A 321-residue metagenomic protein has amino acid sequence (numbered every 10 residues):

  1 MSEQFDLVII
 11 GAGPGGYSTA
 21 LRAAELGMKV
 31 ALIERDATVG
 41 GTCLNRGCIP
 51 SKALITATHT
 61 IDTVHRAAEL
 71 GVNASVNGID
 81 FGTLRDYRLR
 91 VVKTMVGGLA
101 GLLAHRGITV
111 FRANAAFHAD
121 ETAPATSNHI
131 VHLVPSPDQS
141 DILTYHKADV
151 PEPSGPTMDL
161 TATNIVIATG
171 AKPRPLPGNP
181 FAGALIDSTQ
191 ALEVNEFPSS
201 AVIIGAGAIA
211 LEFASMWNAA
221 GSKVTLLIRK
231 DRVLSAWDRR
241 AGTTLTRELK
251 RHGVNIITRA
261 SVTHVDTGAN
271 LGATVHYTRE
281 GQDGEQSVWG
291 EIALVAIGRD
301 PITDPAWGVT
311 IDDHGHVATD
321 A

Functional and structural regions predicted by a protein language model:
S2-F5, R22-M28, E34-F197, K230-L234 (+5 more regions): Glycine-rich flavin
S2-G13, F197-G207: Beta1/beta-strand and adjacent pyrophosphate-binding region of the FAD-binding site in flavoprotein oxidoreductases
D6-L32, A210-N218: N-terminal Rossmann-like FAD-binding beta1-loop-alpha1 element of flavoenzymes
G11, I167-T169, S188, I204 (+2 more regions): Short, well-ordered coil/turn residues at beta-beta hairpins and beta-strand->alpha-helix junctions within
G27, G221-K223, G253: Glycine-centered short loops/turns at secondary-structure junctions
A162-N164, A168-R174, G290-T303: Glycine-/small-residue-rich beta->alpha transition segments that form the dinucleotide
G183-F197, I292-A321: FAD-site-proximal beta/loop scaffold in flavoenzymes
N195-W237: Rossmann-like NAD(P)H-binding beta-loop-alpha module
